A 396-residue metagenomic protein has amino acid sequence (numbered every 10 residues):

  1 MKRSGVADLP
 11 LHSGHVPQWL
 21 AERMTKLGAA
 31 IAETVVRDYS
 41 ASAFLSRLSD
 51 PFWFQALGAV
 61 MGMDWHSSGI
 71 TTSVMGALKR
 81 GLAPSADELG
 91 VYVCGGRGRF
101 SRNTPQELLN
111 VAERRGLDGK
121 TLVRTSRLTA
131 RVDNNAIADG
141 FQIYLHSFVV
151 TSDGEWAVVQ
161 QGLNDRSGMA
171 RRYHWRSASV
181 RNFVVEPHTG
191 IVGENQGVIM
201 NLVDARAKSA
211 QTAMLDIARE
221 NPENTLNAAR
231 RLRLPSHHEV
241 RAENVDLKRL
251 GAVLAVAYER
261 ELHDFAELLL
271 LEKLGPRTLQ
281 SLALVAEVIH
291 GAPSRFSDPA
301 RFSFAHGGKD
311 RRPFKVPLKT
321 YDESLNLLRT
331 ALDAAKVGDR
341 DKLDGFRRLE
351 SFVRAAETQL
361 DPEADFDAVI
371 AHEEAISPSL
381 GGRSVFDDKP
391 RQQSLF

Functional and structural regions predicted by a protein language model:
M1-H237, L349-A356, E373-F396: Structure-specific DNA junction-binding interface
A32-R37, R233, E261-H263, R301-G308: Short acidic (Asp/Glu) and glycine-rich catalytic loops that position anionic groups and cofactors
D50, F141, L247-L250, E261 (+1 more regions): Active-site-proximal structural scaffolding
G69-V74, S297-P299, R340-G345: Short coil/turn segments at secondary-structure boundaries
H237, K248-G251, E287, S294-R295 (+3 more regions): Extended, composition-driven regions rather than compact fold-specific motifs
R241-R249, D264-V285: Helix-hairpin-helix
N244, A257-Y258: Glycine-rich phosphate/ribose-binding loops and adjacent secondary-structure elements that form binding surfaces
P276, Q280-A335: Phosphate-backbone recognition surface of nucleic-acid-processing proteins
